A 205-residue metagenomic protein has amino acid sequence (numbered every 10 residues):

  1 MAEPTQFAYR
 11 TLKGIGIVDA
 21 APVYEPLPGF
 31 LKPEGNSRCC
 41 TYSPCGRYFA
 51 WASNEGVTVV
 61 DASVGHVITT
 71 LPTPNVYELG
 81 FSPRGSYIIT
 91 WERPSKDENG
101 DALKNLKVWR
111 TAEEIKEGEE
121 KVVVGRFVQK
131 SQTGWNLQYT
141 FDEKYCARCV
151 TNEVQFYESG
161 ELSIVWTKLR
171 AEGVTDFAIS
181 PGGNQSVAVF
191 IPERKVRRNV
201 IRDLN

Functional and structural regions predicted by a protein language model:
M1-G29, R38, R47: Intrinsically disordered, low-complexity acidic/Ser/Thr/Pro-rich linker and tail segments in large eukaryotic scaffolds
M1-P4, R38-Y48, E78-Y87, N136-Y145 (+2 more regions): Blade-terminus and WD-like Trp-Asp/Gly-His loop motifs, strongest in beta-propeller folds
Q6, Y48-F49, S95-D101, Y145: Short consensus segments that form the blades of beta-propeller domains, in both extracellular/periplasmic
Y9, W51, T90, R148 (+1 more regions): Residue position within the beta-strands of beta-propeller blades
L12-I17, G56-T58, K96-K107, N152-Y157 (+1 more regions): Structural motif
A20-V23, A62-G65, T111-E114, S159-L162 (+1 more regions): Short loop/turn segments that connect beta-strands within beta-propeller blades
Y24-L31, H66-T70, V122-V128, S163-K168: A short beta-strand motif characteristic of beta-propeller blades
P33-S37, T73-Y77, Q129-G134, L169-T175: Short coil/turn segments at the loop-to-beta-strand junctions that recur within blades of beta-propeller repeat folds
